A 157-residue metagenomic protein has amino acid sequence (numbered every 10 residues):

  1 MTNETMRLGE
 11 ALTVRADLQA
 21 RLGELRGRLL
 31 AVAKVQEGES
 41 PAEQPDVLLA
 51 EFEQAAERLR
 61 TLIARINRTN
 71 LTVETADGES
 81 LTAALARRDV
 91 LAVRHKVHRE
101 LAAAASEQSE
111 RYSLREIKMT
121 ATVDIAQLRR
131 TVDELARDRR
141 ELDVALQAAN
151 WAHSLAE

Functional and structural regions predicted by a protein language model:
M1-E157: Structural preference for solvent-exposed beta-strand-turn elements and adjacent flexible terminal/loop segments within
